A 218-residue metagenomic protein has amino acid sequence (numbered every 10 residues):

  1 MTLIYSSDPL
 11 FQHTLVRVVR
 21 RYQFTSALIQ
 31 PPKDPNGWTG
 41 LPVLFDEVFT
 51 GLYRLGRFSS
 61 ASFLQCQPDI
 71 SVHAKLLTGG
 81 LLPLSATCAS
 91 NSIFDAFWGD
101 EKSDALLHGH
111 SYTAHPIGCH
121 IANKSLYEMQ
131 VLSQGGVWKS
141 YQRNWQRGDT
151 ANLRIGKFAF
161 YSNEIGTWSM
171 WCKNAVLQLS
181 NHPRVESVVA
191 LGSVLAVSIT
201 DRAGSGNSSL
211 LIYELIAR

Functional and structural regions predicted by a protein language model:
M1-R218: Conserved N-terminal phosphate-binding loop of PLP-dependent enzymes in the Aspartate aminotransferase
